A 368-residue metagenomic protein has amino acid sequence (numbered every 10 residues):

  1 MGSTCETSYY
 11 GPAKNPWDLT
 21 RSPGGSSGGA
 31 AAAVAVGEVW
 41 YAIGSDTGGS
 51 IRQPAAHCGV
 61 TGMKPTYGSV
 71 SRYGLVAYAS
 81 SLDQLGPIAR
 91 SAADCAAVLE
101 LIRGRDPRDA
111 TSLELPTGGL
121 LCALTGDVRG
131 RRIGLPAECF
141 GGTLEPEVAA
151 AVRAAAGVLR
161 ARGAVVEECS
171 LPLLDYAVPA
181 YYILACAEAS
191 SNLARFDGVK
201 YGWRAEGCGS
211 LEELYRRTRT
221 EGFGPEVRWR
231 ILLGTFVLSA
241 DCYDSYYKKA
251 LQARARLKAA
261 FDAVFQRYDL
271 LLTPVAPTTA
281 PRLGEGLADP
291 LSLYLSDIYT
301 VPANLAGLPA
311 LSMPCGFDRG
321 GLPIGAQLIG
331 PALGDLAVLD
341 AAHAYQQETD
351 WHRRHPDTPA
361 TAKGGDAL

Functional and structural regions predicted by a protein language model:
M1-L85, P136-E138, C186-A187, T273-L291: Short glycine/serine-rich loop/turn segments
Y10, A180-A187, P323-L333: Short basic, glycine-rich beta-strand/loop surfaces that mediate nucleic-acid
A13, T111-L115, E206, S210-E213 (+3 more regions): Short, surface-exposed loop/helix-turn segments at secondary-structure junctions that function as lids/hinges flanking
V36-T143, E147, R153-R162, W229-D262 (+2 more regions): Structural helix-boundary/capping segments
V165-S170, L311: General small-molecule cofactor/ligand-binding pocket signal
G198-V199, V237-S239, A276-T279: Short glycine-rich anion-binding loops that position phosphate/pyrophosphate groups of nucleotides and phosphorylated
G202-W229: Glycine-rich phosphate/pyrophosphate-binding loop and adjacent beta-alpha nucleotide/cofactor-binding cores
